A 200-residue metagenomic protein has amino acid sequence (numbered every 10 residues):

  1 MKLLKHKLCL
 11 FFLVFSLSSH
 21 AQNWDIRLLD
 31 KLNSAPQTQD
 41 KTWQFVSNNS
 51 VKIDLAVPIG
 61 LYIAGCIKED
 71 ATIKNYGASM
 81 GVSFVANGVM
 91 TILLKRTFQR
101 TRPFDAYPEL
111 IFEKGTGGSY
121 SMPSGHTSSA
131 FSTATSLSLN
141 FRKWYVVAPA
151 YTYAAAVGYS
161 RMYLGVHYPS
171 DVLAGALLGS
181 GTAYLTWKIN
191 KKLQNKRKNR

Functional and structural regions predicted by a protein language model:
K2-F11: Sec-dependent signal peptide recognition, specifically the positively charged N-region followed immediately by
L4, L17-L61, I92-S119: N-terminal transmembrane-helix/juxtamembrane module of multi-pass inner/ER membrane proteins
T38, A71-N75, R142-V146: Membrane-helix interface segments
S50, V57, M80, F84 (+1 more regions): Hydrophobic alpha-helical transmembrane segments of polytopic
C66-I73, R96-F104, V166-S170, K191-N199: Transmembrane helix-loop junctions in multipass membrane proteins, especially transporters and channels
C66-V89: Interfacial segments of alpha-helical transmembrane regions
A86, M90, L94, F98 (+1 more regions): Alpha-helical membrane-inserting segments
L110-R200: Membrane-embedded catalytic cores of phosphoryl/pyrophosphoryl-handling enzymes
